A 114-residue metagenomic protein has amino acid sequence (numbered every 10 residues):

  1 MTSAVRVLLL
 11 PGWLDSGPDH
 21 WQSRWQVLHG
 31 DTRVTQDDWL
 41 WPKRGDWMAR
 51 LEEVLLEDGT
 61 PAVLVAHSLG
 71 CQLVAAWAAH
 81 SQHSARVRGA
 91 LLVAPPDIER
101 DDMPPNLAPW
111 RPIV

Functional and structural regions predicted by a protein language model:
T2-T60: Active-site catalytic motif of lipid deacylating hydrolases and related acyltransferases
W13, S68-L69, P96-D97: Short, flexible active-site-adjacent loop segments at beta-strand->alpha-helix junctions, enriched in small/polar
P18-H20, L73-A76, D101-M103: Short glycine-/acidic-enriched loop or helix-start segments at secondary-structure transitions that form or flank
Q22-W25, M48, A78-S81, P104-A108: Short, glycine/charged-enriched secondary-structure capping and boundary segments
V63, R88-L91: Residue in the alpha/beta-hydrolase core beta-strand immediately N-terminal to the catalytic nucleophile
L64-A75: Gly/Ala-rich beta-loop-alpha elbow adjacent to hydrolase catalytic centers
A76-G89: Conserved hydrolase catalytic core segment
G89, P95-V114: The feature captures the conserved acid-bearing segment of alpha/beta-hydrolase catalytic domains
